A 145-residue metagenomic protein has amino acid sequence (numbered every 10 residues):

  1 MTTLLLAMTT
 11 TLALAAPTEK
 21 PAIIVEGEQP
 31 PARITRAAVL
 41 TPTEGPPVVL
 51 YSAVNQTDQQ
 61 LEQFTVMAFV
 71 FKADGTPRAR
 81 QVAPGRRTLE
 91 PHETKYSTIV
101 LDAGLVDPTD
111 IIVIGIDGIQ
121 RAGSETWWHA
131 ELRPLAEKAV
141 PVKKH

Functional and structural regions predicted by a protein language model:
M1-A13: Bacterial N-terminal signal peptides
T18-S52, A130-K144: Low-complexity, acidic Ser/Thr/Pro/Gly-rich terminal tails and inter-domain linkers that flank the onset of structured
E19-I23, D102-H145: Terminal connector regions
A53-T57: Asparagine-centered strand-capping/turn motif at beta-strand->loop junctions
Q59-Q63, R78: Short acidic/proline- and small/hydrophobic-mixed sequence motifs that coincide with surface turns and coil-to-beta
T65-A68: Hydrophobic beta-strand segments
V70-R80: Short aromatic-acidic-glycine turn motif
R78-D107: Intrinsically disordered, low-complexity Pro/Gly/Ser/Thr-rich segments with frequent PxxP/GP/PP motifs and embedded
